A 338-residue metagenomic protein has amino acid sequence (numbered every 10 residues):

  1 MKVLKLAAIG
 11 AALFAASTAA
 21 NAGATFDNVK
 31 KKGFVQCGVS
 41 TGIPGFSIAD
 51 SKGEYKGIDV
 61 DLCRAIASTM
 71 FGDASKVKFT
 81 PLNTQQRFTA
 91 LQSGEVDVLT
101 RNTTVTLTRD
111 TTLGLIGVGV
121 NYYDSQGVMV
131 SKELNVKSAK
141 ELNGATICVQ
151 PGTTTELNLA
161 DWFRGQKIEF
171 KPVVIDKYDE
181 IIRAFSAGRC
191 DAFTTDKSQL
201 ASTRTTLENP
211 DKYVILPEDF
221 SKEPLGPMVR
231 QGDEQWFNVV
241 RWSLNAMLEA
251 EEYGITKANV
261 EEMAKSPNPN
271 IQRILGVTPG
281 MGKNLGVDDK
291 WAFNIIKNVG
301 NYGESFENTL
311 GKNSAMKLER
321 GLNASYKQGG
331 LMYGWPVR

Functional and structural regions predicted by a protein language model:
M1-A8: Bacterial N-terminal signal peptides that target proteins for export
L4, F14-N21: C-terminal segment of classical bacterial N-terminal signal peptides
I9-G10, A19-A20, V29: Cleavable N-terminal signal peptides
A22, K30-L99, L285, Y302 (+2 more regions): Extracytoplasmic small-molecule ligand-binding "clamshell" domains of the periplasmic binding protein/Venus flytrap
Q36-G45, Y55-M70, T104, D124-E180: Bilobed "Venus flytrap"/periplasmic-binding protein-like clamshell domains and structurally analogous long
D61-R64, S68-T69, E133-V136, K140 (+5 more regions): Extended ligand-binding regions for polar small-molecule ligands
R64, S68, G72-E141, S198-D219 (+2 more regions): Acidic, polar ligand-binding/catalytic clefts
I271, G280-R338: C-terminal functional modules
